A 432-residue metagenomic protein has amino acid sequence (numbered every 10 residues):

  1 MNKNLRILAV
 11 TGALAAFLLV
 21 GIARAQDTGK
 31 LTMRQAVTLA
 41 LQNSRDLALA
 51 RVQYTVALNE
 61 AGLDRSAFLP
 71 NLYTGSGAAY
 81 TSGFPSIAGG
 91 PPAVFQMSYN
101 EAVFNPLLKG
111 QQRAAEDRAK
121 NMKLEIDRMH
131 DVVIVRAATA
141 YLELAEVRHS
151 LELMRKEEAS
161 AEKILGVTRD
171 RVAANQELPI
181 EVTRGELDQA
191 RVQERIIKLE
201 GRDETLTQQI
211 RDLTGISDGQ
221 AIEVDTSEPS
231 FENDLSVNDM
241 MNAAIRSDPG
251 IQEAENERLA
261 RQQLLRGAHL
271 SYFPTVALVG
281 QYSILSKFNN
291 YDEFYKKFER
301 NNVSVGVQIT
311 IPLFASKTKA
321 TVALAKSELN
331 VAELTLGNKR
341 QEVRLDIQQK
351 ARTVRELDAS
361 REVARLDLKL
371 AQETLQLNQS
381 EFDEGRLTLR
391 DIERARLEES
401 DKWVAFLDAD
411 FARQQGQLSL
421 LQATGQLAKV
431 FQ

Functional and structural regions predicted by a protein language model:
N2-K3, V132-I245, K350-T353, L357 (+4 more regions): Periplasmic alpha-helical coiled-coil/stalk elements that build and connect Gram-negative outer-membrane
K3, R24-Q26, V404-Q432: Acidic, low-complexity, intrinsically disordered peripheral segments
T11-V20: Bacterial N-terminal signal peptides
A25-Y73, G77, V103, E116 (+6 more regions): Bacterial Sec-pathway N-terminal export signals of envelope proteins
Q26-G29, G75-F104, Q111, V224-D234 (+3 more regions): Small/polar, glycine/serine/threonine/aspartate-rich low-complexity segments that form flexible
T38-A48, T55-P70, Q96-A114, L124-D131 (+6 more regions): A glycine-/polar-enriched beta->alpha junction
L49-D64, M129, V133-E152, K163-L165 (+5 more regions): Amphipathic alpha-helical coiled-coil segments
P92-V94, T139, R184, D239 (+2 more regions): Transmembrane beta-barrel architecture of outer-membrane proteins
